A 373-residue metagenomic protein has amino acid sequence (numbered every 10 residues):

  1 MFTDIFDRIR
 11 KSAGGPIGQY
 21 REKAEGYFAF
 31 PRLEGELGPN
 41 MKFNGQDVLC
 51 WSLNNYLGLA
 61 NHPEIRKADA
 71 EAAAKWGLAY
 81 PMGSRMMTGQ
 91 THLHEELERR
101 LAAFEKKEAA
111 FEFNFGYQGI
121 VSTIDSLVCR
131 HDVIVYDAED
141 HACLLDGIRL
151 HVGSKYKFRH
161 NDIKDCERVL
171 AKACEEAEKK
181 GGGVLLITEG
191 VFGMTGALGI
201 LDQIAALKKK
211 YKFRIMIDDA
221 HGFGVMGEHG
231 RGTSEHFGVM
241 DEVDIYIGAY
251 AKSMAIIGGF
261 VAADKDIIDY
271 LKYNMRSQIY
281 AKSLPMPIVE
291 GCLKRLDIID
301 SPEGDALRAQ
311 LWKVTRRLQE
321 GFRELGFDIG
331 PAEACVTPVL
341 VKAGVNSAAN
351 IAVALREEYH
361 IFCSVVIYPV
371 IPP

Functional and structural regions predicted by a protein language model:
A13-G77, F213, A281: N-terminal "arm"/small-domain region of PLP-dependent enzymes with the aminotransferase-like
A29, D305-Q319, R323-Y359: Conserved PLP-binding catalytic core of the aspartate aminotransferase-like
K67, A74-F115: Conserved N-terminal alpha-helix of the aminotransferase class I/II PLP-enzyme fold
F115, V135-V152: Substrate-binding/gating loop at the entrance of the active-site cleft, primarily in PLP-dependent aminotransferase-like
T123-A142, E167: Conserved PLP-anchoring active-site segment centered on the Schiff-base-forming lysine
Y156, H160-M216: Active-site phosphate-binding strand-loop segment of PLP-dependent enzymes
E235-Y270: Active-site PLP attachment segment
V289-A306, E320-R323: Amphipathic alpha-helix from the class-I
